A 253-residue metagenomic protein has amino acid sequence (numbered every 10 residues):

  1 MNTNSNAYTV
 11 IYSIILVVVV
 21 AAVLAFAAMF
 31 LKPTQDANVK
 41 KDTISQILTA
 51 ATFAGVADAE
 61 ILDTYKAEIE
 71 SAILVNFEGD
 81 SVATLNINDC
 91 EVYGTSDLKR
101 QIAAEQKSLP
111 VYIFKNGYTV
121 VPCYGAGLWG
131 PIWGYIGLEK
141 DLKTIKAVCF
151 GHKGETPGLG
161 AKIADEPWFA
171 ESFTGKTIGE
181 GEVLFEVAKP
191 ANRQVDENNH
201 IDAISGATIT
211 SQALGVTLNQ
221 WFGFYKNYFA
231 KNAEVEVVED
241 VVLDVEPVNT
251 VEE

Functional and structural regions predicted by a protein language model:
N2-E253: Flexible, solvent-exposed loop/hinge segments and secondary-structure transition points
